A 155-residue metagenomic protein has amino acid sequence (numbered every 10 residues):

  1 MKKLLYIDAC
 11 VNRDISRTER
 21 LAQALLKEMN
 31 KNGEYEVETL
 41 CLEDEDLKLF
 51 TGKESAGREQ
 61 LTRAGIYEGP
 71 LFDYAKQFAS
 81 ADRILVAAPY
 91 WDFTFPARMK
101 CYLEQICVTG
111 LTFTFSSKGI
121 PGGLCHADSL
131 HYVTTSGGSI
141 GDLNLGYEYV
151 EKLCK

Functional and structural regions predicted by a protein language model:
M1-A97, E104, V108: N-terminal beta1-alpha1-beta2 submodule of the flavodoxin-like/Rossmannoid cofactor-binding fold
V11, K100-Y102, Y132, Y149: Bulky hydrophobic/aromatic packing residues
A22, M99, Y147-E151: Amphipathic alpha-helical segments in well-structured domains
K100-Q105, T109-T112, S117-G119: A short beta-strand-loop micro-motif that forms or neighbors metal/cofactor- and ligand-binding patches at active-site
T114-K155: Short, glycine-/small-residue-rich phosphate/pyrophosphate-handling segment
